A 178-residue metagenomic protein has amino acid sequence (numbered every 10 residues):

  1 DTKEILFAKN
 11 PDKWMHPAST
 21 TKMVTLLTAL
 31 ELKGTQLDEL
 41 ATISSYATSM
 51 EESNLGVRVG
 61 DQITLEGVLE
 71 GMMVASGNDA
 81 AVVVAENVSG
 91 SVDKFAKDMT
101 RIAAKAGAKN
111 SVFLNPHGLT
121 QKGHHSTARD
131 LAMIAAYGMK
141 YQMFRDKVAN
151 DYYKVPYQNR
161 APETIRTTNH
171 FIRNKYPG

Functional and structural regions predicted by a protein language model:
D1-A8: A short, well-structured edge-of-sheet supersecondary motif
K3, H16-A41, L131: Active-site SXXK
K9-H16, E52-V59, G67-G71, A81-G90 (+1 more regions): Second-shell loop/turn segments in exported
E31-Y46, Q142-N150: Short, well-structured active-site flanking segments
L40-M50, Q121, Y152-P156: Acidic helix-start/capping segments at beta-turn-to-alpha-helix junctions
I43-V59, M99-V112: Active-site helix/loop module of the DD-peptidase/beta-lactamase fold, centered on the serine-lysine SxxK catalytic
M50-V82, E163-G178: Conserved catalytic neighborhood of penicillin-recognizing serine enzymes
S91-G178: Penicillin-recognizing serine hydrolase domain
